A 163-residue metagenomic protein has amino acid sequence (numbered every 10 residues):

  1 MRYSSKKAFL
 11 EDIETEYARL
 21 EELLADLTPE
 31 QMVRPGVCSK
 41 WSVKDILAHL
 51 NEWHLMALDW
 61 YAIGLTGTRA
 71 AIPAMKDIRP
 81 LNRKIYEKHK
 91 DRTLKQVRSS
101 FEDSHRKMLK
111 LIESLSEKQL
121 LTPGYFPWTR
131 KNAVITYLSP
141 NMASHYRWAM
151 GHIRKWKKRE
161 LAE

Functional and structural regions predicted by a protein language model:
M1-R19: Extreme N-terminal tail/first-helix region
R2-K6, E87-D91, K131-I135: A short, mixed-charge helix-start or loop-turn motif at secondary-structure junctions
L10-I13, V97-F101, S139-M142, Y146: Hydrophobic packing residues in well-ordered alpha-helices of helical domains and bundles
Y17-A25, H54-A62, E102-S116, R147-M150 (+1 more regions): Structural signal for well-ordered, non-membrane alpha-helices
T28-Q31: Active-site flanking loop/helix segments enriched in acidic
V33-P80, L120-E163: Short, contiguous alpha-helical
L81-L121: Acidic/histidine-rich alpha-helical segments that form the ligand environment of transition-metal centers
